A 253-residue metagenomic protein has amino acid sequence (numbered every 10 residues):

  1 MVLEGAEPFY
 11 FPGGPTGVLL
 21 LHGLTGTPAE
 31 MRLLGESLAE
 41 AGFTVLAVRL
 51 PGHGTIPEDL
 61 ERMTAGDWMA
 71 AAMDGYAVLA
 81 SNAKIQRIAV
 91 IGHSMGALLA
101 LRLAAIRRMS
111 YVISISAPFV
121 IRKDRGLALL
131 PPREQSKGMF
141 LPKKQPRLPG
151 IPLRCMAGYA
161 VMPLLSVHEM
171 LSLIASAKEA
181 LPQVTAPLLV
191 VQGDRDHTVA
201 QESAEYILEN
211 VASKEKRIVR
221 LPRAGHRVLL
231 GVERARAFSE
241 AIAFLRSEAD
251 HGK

Functional and structural regions predicted by a protein language model:
L34, A186, A200-E209: Short alpha-helix in the alpha/beta-hydrolase fold that links the catalytic acid
A39-P57: Conserved alpha/beta-hydrolase
L46, E205, E209-R227: Catalytic histidine neighborhood in serine/cysteine hydrolases with alpha/beta-hydrolase-type architecture
I56-A83, R87: Catalytic nucleophile-loop/oxyanion-hole region of alpha/beta-hydrolase and closely related hydrolase-like folds
G92-G96, A100: Gly/Ala-rich beta-loop-alpha elbow adjacent to hydrolase catalytic centers
I113-K123: Active-site nucleophile loop of the alpha/beta-hydrolase fold
V184, V190-Q192, D196: Short beta-strand/loop motif that positions the catalytic acidic residue of the alpha/beta-hydrolase fold
R223-K253: Catalytic active-site module of serine/aspartate enzymes centered on a nucleophile-bearing elbow/loop
